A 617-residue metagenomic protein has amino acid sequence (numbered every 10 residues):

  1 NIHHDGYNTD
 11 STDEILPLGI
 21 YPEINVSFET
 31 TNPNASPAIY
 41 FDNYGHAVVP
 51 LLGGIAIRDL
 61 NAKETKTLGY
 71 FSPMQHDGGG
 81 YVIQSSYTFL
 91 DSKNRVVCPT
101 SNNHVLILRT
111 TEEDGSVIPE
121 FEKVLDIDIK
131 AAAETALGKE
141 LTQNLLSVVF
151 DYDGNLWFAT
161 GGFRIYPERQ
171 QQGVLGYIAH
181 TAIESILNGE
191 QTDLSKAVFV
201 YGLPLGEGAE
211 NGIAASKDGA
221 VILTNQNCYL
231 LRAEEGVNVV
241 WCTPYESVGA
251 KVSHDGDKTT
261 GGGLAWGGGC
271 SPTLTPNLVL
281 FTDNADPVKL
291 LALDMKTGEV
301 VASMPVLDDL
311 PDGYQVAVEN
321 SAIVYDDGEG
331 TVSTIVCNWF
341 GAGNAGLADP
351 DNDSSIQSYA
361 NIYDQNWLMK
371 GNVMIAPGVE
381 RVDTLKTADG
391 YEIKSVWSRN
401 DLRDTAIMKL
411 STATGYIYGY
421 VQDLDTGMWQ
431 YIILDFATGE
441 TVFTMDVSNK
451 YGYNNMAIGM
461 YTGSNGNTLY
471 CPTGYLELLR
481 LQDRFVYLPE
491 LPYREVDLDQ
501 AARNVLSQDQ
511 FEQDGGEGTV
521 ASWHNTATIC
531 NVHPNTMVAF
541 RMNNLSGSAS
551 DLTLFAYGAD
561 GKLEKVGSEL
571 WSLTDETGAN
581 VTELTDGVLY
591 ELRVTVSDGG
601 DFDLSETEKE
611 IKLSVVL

Functional and structural regions predicted by a protein language model:
N1-I55, S86: Beta-strand-rich domains and repeat architectures in extracellular enzymes and scaffolds, especially beta-propellers
D13-P22, Y70-G79, E122-E140, E190-G206 (+4 more regions): Surface-exposed loop and turn segments in beta-propeller and other repeat-based domains that flank or scaffold
E29-Y40, M74-L90, A132-V149, L205-A215 (+4 more regions): Repeated scaffold domains used in trafficking and secretory/extracellular systems, primarily beta-propellers
L52-D59, N102-T110, R164-A179, Q226-R232 (+4 more regions): Structural motif
L278-V279, S321-K450: Loop/turn-rich, solvent-exposed surfaces of beta-rich toroidal or solenoidal domains
N454-E490: Blade-level signature of beta-propeller repeat domains, shared across WD40, Kelch, NHL, RCC1 and BNR/Asp-box propellers
L491-I529: Non-catalytic extracellular/lumenal accessory regions of secreted precursors
L491-N504, A556-G558, E591-L617: C-terminal edge strands of extracellular/lumenal beta-sandwich accessory domains
